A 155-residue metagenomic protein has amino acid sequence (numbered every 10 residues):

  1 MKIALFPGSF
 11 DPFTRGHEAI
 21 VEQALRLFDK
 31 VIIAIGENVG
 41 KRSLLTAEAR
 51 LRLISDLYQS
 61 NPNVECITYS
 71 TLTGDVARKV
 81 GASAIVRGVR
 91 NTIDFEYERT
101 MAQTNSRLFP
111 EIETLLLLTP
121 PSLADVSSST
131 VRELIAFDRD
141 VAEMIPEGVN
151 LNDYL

Functional and structural regions predicted by a protein language model:
M1-L155: Nucleotidyltransferase catalytic core that binds NTPs
